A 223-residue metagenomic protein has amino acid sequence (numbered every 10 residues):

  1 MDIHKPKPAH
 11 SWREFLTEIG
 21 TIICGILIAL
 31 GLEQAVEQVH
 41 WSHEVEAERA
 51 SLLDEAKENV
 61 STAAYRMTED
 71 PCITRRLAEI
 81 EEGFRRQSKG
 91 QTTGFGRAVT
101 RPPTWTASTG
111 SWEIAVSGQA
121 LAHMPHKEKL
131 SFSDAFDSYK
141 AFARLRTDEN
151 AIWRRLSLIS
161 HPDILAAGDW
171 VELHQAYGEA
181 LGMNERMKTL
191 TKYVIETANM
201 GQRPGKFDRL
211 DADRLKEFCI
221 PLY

Functional and structural regions predicted by a protein language model:
M1-R13, Q34-Y223: Long, hydrophobic alpha-helical segments that serve as membrane-spanning/inserting helices
A9-C24: N-terminal signal-anchor/signal peptide hydrophobic helix marking the start of the first transmembrane segment
